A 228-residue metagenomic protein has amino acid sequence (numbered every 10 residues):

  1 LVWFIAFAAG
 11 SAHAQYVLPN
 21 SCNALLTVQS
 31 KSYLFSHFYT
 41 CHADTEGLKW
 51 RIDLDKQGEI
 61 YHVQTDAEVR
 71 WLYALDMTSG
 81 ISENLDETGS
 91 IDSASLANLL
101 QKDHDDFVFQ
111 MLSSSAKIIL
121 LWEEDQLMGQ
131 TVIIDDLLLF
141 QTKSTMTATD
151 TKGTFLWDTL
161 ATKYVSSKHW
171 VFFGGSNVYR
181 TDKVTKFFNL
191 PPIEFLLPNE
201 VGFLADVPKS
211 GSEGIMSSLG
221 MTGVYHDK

Functional and structural regions predicted by a protein language model:
A6-S11: N-terminal signal peptide c-region/cleavage motif recognized by signal peptidases
H13-I52, A94-L100, D105-S114, L219-K228: N-terminal cleavable signal peptides for secretion/export
K31-L34, L54-Q64, R70-W71, I81-E83 (+3 more regions): Short, surface-exposed beta-strand/loop "edge" segments at domain boundaries and coil↔beta transitions
H37-D44, G58-A67, L121-L127, K163: Broad, structure-driven detector of short, well-ordered beta-strand segments within folded domains
A43-D103: An acidic-aromatic
A94-T154: Extended beta-strand-rich segments in extracellular/periplasmic secretory proteins, especially within noncatalytic
D135-V224: Extended soluble regions of mature proteins
